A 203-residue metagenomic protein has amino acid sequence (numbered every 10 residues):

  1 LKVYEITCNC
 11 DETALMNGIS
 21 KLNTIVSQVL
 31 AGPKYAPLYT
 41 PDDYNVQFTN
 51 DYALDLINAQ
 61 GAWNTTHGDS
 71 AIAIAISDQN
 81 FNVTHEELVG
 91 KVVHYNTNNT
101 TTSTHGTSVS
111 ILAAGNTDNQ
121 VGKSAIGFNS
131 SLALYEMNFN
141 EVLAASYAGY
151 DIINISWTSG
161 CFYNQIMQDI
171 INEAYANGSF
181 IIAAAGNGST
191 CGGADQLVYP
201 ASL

Functional and structural regions predicted by a protein language model:
L1-T40, I170: Inhibitory N-terminal propeptides of secreted protease zymogens
T7, D11, L54, T100-H105 (+5 more regions): Extracytoplasmic/periplasmic, Sec-exported soluble proteins
N9-E12, K34-L38, Q79-V83, T117-N119 (+3 more regions): Solvent-exposed loop/turn segments at secondary-structure junctions within structured extracellular/periplasmic domains
E12, M16-I19, A59, G106 (+4 more regions): Extracytoplasmic/secreted envelope proteins and their assembly/folding machinery, especially bacterial periplasmic
S20, T24, A114-D118, F128 (+4 more regions): Sec-exported extracytoplasmic/periplasmic mature domains
K21-I72, F81, H85-E87: Protease zymogen maturation seam
L38-T40, W63, N98-T102, K123 (+1 more regions): Substrate-binding/specificity loop regions of serine endopeptidase catalytic domains, predominantly subtilases
Q60-N140, Y150-D151, F162, A176 (+1 more regions): Subtilisin-like serine protease catalytic core
